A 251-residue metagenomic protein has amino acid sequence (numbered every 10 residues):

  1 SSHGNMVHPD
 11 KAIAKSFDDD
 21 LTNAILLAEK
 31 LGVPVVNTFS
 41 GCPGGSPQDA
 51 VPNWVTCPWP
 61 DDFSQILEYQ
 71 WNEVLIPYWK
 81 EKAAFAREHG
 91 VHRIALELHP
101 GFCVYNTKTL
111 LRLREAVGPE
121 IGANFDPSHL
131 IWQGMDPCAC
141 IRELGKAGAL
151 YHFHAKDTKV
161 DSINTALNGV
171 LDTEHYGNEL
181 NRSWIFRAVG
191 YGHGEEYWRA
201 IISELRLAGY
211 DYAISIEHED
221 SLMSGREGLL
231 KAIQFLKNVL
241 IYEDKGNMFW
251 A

Functional and structural regions predicted by a protein language model:
S1-G4: Short, conserved active-site loops that position catalytic residues or coordinate cofactors/metal ions across diverse
M6-G122, R199: Active-site acidic/histidine proton-transfer and metal-coordination neighborhood in alpha/beta enzyme cores
K15, E29-P34, P47, K80-A84 (+2 more regions): Histidine-acidic metal/acid-base catalytic patches
